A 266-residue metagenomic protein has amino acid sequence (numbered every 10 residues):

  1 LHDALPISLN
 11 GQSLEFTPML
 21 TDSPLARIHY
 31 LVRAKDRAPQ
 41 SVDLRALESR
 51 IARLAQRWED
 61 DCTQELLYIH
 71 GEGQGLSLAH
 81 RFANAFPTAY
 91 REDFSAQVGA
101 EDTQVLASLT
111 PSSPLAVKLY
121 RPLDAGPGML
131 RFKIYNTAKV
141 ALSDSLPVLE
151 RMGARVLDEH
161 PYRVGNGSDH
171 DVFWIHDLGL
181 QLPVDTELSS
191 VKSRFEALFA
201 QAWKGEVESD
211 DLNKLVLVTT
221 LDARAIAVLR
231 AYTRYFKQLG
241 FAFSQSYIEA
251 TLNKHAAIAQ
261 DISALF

Functional and structural regions predicted by a protein language model:
H2-F266: Non-catalytic interaction/regulatory segments
